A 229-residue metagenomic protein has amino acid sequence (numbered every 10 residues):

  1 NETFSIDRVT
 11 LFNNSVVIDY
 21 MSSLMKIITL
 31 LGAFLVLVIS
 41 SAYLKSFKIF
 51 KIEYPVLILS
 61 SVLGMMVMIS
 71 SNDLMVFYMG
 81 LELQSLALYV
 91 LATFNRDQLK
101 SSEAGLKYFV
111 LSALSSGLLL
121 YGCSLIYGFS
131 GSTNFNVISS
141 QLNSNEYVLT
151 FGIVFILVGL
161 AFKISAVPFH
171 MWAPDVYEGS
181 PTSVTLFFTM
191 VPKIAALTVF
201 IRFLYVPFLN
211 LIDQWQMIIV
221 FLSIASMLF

Functional and structural regions predicted by a protein language model:
N1-F229: Alpha-helical transmembrane segments of multi-pass membrane proteins predominantly involved in bioenergetics
